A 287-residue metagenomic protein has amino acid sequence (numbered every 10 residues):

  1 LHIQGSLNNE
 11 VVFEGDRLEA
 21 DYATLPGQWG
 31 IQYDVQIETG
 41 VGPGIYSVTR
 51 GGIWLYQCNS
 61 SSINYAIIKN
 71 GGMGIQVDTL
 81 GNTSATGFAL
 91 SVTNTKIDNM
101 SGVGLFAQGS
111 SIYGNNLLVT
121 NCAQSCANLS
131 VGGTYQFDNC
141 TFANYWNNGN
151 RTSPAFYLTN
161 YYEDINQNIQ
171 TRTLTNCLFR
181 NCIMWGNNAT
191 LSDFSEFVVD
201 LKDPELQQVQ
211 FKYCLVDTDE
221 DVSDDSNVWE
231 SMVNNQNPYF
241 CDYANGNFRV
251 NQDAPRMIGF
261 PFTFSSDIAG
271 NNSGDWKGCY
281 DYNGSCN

Functional and structural regions predicted by a protein language model:
L1-N245, D253, M257-A269, Y280-N287: Beta-strand/loop edge motif enriched in small/polar residues
V250: Short, tryptophan-glycine- and acidic/Ser/Thr-enriched carbohydrate-recognition patches
S273-K277: Carboxylate-dense, calcium-coordinating segments in secreted/extracellular and ER-lumen proteins
